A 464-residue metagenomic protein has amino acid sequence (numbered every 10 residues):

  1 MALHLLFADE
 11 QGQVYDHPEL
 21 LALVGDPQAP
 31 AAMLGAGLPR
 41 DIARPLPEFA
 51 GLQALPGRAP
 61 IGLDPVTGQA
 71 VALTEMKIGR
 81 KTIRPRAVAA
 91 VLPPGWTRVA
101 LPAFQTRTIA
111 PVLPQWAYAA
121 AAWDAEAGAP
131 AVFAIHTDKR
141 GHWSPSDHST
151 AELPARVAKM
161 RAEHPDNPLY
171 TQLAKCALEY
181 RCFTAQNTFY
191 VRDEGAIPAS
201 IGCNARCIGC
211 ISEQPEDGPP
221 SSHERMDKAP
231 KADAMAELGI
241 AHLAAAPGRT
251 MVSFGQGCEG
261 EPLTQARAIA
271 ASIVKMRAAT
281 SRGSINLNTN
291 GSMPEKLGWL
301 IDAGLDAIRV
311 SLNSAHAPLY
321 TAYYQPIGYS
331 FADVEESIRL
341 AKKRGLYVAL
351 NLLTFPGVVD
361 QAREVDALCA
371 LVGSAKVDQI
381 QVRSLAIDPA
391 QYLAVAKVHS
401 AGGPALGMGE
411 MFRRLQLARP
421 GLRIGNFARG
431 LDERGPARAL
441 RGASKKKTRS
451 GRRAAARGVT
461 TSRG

Functional and structural regions predicted by a protein language model:
M1-H164, D366, A370-G464: Auxiliary Fe-S-binding modules of radical SAM enzymes
K159-S200, I208, S222-H223, A232-D233 (+1 more regions): Glycine-rich adenosyl-nucleotide cofactor-binding module
E194, P198, Q214-A271, R277-K296 (+3 more regions): Core AdoMet radical
C203, C207-C210, F254: Short cysteine clusters
A266-S281, A332-L346, A401-I424: Alpha-helix-loop-beta-strand connector modules within alpha/beta enzyme cores
E295-L300, G357-S374: Catalytic cores of alpha/beta
A303, R344, S374-A375: Structural motif
Q325-I327, S337-E364: Conserved strand-turn element in the central/C-terminal portion of the radical SAM core barrel that lines
